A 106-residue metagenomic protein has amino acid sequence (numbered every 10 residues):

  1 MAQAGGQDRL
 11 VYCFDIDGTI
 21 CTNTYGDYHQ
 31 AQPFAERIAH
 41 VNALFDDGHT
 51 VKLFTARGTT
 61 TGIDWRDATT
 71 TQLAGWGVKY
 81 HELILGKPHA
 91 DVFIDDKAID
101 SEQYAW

Functional and structural regions predicted by a protein language model:
M1-W106: Catalytic phosphate/metal-binding cores of nucleic-acid and nucleotide-processing enzymes, i.e., regions that mediate
